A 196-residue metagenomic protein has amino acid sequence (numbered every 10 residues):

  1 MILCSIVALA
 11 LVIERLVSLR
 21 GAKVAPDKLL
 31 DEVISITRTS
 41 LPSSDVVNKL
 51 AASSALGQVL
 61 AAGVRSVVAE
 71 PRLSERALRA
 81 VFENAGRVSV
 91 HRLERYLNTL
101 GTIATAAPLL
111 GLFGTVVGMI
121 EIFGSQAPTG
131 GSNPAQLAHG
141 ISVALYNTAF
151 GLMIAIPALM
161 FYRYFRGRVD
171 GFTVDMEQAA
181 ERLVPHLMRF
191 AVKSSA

Functional and structural regions predicted by a protein language model:
M1-I6, L97-I103, A107-L110, G114 (+2 more regions): Small-residue packing motifs within transmembrane alpha-helices
M1-L19, M153: Hydrophobic alpha-helical transmembrane segments
A8-L9, D45, L60, G111 (+2 more regions): Residue-level signature of catalytic and energy-coupling elements of molecular machines, predominantly ATP/GTP-dependent
L11-S18, E121, M160-R163: Short hydrophobic alpha-helical membrane-anchoring segments
V17, H91, A135: Flexible, active-site-adjacent loop/turn segments at secondary-structure boundaries
V24-F113, V117-G131, Y164-A196: Predominantly long cytosolic amphipathic alpha-helical stalk/bundle segments
A135-Y162, R166: Pore-lining and gate-forming transmembrane alpha-helices of multi-pass membrane transport proteins
